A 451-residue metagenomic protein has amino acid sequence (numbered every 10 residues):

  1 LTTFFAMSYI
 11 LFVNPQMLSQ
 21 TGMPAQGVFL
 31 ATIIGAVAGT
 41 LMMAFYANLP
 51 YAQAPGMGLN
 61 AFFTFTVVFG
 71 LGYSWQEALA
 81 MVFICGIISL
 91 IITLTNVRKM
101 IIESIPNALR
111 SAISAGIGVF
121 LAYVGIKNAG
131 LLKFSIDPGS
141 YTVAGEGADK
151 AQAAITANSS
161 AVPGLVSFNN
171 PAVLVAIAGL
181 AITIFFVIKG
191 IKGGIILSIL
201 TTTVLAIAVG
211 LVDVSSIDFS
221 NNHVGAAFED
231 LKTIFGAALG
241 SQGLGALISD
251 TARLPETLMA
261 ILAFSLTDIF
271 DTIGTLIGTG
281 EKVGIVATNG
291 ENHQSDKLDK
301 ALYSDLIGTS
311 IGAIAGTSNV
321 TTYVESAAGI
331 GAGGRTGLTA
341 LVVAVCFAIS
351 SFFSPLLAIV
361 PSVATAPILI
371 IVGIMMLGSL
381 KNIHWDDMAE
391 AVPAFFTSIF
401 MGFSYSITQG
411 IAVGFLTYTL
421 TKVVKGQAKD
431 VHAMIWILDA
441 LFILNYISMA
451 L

Functional and structural regions predicted by a protein language model:
L1, F5-S8, A38-L41, F45 (+4 more regions): Hydrophobic/aromatic residues within the transmembrane alpha-helices of Major Facilitator Superfamily
L1-G27, I199-L298, F442-L444: Helix-loop-helix hairpins and the membrane-proximal interhelical loops of multi-pass alpha-helical transport proteins
L1-I10, N14, G35, G56-I117 (+1 more regions): Helix-loop-helix junctions within the multi-pass membrane cores of secondary transporters/permeases
N14, A38-F45, A178-F185, T201-G210 (+2 more regions): Structural signature of multi-pass alpha-helical membrane transport proteins
T21-L41: Loop-to-helix transition at the N-terminal end of transmembrane alpha-helices
Y46, Y51-N60: Alpha-helical membrane segments and adjacent membrane-interface helices in multi-pass membrane proteins
L71-T201, T339-L451: Membrane-embedded alpha-helical modules
A178, L258-L262, D296-I307, V392 (+1 more regions): Alpha-helical membrane-protein architecture signal
